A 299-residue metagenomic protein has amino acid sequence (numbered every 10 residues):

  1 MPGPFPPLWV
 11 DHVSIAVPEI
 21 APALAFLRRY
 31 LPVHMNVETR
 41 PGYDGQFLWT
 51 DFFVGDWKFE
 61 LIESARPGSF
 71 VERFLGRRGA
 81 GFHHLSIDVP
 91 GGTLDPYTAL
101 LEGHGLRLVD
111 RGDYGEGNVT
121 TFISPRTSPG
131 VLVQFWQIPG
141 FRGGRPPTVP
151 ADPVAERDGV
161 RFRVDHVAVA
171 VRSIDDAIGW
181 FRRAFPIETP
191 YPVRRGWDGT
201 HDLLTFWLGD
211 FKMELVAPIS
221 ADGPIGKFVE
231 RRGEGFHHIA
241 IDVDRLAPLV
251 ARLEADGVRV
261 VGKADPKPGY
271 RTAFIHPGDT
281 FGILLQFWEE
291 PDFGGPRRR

Functional and structural regions predicted by a protein language model:
M1-F5, E72-R78, V154-D158, G226-R232: Short, flexible, solvent-exposed loop/turn segments with mixed acidic/basic and small polar residues
P2-P4, K58-E60, D95-V160, L204-F206 (+2 more regions): Vicinal oxygen chelate
L8, V17-Y30, H34-R40, R66-G68 (+4 more regions): Vicinal oxygen chelate
W9-I20, Y30, P153-M213: Surface-exposed interaction/gating patches
A23, H34-M35, W57-L61, G68-F70 (+9 more regions): Short loop/beta submotifs within extracellular cysteine-rich repeat domains
H34-V54, K58, V119-S124, E188 (+2 more regions): N-terminal strand-loop-strand beta-hairpin
V37-P41, E63-S64, F70-G76, R111-Y114 (+6 more regions): Short, tandemly repeated low-complexity microdomains enriched for cysteine and small residues
W57-E63, H166, G209-E214, H238-I241 (+1 more regions): Extracellular/lumenal glycan-associated surfaces
